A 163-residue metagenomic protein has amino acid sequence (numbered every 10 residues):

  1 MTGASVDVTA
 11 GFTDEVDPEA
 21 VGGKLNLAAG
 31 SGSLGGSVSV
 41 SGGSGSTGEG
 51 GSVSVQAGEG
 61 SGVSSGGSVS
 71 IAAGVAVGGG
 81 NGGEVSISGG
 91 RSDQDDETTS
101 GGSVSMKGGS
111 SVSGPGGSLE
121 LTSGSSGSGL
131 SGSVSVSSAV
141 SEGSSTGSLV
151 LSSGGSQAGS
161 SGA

Functional and structural regions predicted by a protein language model:
M1-A163: Surface-exposed, glycine- and small/polar-enriched segments that build interaction surfaces at terminal
